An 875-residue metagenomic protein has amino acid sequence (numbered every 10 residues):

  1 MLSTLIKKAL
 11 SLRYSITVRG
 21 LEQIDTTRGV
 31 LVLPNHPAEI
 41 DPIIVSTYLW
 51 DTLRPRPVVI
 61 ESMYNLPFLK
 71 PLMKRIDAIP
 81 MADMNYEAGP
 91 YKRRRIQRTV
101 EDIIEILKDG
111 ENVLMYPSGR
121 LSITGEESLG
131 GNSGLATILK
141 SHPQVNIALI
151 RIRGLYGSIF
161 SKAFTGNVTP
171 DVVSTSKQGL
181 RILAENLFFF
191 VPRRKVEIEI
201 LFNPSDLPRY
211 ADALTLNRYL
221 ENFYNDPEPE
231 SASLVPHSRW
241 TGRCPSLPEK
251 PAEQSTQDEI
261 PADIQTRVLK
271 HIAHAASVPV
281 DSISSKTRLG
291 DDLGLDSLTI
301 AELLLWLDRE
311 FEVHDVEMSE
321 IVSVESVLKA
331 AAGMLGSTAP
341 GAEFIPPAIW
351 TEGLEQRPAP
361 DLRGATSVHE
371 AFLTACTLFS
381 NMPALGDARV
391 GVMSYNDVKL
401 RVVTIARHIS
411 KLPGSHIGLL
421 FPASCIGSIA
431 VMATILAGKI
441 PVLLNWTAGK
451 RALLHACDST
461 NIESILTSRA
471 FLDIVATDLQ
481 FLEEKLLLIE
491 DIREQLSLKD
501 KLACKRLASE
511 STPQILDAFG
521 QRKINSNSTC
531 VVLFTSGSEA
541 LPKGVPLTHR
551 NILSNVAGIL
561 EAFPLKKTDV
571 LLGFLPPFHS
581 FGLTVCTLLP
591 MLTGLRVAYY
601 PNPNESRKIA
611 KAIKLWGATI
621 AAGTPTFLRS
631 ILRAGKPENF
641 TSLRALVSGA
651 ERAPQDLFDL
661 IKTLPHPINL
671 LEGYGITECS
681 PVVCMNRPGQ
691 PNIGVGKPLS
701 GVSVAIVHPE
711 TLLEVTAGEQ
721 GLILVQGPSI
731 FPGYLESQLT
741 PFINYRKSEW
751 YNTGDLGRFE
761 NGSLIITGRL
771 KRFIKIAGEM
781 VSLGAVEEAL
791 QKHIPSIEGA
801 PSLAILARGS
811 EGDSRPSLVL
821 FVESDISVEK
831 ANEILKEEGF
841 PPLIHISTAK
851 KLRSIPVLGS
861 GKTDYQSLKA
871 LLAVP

Functional and structural regions predicted by a protein language model:
P90-D258: Non-catalytic C-terminal accessory region of glycerolipid acyltransferases and related lyso-lipid remodeling enzymes
S282, H314-A332, E343, I489-E490 (+2 more regions): AMP-binding/adenylate-forming catalytic domain of the ANL superfamily
S380, L486-F534, A540-L541, P564-V570: Conserved pre-ATP/AMP-binding loop-to-beta segment of ANL
V392, H408-A448, F574-P576, M780: Conserved AMP-binding/adenylate-forming
I465, A621, G727, P732-G733 (+2 more regions): AMP-binding/adenylate-forming catalytic core of the ANL superfamily
R506-E510, A618-G623, L632-N692, S703: Gly/Ser/Thr-rich phosphate-binding loop
L553-V570, F578-T619, A634: Conserved AMP-binding/adenylation subdomain of ANL enzymes
Q690-P691, K697-G701, T711-N744, E779-V781: Conserved ATP/PPi-binding loop(s) of AMP-dependent carboxylate-activating enzymes
